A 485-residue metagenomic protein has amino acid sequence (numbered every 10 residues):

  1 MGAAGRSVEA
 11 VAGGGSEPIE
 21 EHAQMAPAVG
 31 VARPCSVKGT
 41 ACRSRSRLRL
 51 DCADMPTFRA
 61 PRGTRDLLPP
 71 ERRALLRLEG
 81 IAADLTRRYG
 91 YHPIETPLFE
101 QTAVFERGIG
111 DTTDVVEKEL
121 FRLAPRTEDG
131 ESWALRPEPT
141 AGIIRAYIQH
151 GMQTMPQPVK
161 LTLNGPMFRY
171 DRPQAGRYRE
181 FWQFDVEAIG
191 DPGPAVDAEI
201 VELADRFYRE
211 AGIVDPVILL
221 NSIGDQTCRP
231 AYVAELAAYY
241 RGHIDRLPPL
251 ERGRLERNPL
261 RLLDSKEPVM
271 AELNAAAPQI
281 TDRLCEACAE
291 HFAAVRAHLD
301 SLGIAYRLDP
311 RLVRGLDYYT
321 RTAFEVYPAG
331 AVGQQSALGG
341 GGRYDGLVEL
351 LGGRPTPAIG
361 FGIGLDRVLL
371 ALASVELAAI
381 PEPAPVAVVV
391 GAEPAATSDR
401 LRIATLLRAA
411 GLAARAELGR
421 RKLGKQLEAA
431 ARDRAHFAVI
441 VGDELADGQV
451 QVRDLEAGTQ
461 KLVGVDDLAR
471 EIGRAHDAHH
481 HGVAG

Functional and structural regions predicted by a protein language model:
G2-G5, G13-G15, G30, G39 (+1 more regions): Residue-identity detector for glycine
S7, S16, S36, S44-S46: Serine residues within intrinsically disordered or low-complexity segments
E20, A28-C35: Periodic, rod-like helical contexts
L48-L50: Leucine-biased recognition of intrinsically disordered, low-complexity hydrophobic segments
C52-G485: TRNA-recognition modules of translation machinery and tRNA-sensing kinases, especially anticodon-binding
